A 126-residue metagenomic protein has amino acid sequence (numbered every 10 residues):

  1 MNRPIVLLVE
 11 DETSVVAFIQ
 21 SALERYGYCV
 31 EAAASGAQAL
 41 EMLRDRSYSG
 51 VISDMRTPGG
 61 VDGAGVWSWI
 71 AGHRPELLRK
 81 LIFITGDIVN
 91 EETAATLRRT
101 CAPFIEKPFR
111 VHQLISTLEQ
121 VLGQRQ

Functional and structural regions predicted by a protein language model:
L7, Q20, A32-G50, P58 (+1 more regions): Acidic, metal-coordinating helix/loop segments flanking the phosphotransfer/catalytic sites of two-component signaling
E10: Conserved acidic carboxylate
T13-E31, A102: Two-component/phosphorelay signaling modules centered on CheY-like receiver
E41, D62-L77: Short amphipathic alpha-helix used as the core "switch/output" element in two-component signaling
I84-T85: Hydrophobic/aromatic residues positioned on beta-strands within the core alpha/beta folds
A95-I105: As written
F109-E119: C-terminal output helix
E119-Q126: The C-terminal output helix
